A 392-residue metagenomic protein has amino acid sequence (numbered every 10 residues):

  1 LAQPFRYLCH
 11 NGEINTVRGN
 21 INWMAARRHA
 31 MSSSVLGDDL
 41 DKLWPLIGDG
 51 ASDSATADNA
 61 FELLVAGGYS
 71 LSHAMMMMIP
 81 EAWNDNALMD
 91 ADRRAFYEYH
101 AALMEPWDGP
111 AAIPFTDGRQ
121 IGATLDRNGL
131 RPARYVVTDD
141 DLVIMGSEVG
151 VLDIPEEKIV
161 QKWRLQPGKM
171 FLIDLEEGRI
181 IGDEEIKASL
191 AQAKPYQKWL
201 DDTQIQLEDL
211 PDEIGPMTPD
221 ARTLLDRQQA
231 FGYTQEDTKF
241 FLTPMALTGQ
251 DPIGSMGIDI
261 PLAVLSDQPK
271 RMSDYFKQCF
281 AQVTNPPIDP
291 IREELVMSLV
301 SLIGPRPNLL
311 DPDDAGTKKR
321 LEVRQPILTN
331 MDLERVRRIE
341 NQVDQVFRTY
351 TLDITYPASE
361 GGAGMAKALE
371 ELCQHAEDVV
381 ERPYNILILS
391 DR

Functional and structural regions predicted by a protein language model:
L1-D314, T329-D332, E340-Q342: Conserved short alpha-helical segments that host acidic/polar catalytic motifs at enzyme active sites
A66-L71, E377-L387: Secondary-structure transition/capping motifs at alpha-helix termini and the adjoining loop/turn into the next element
L142, K162, E371-H375, R382-I386: Generic hydrophobic/packing signal
Q278, Q282, R292-K367, E371 (+1 more regions): Active-site cores of enzymes that catalyze phosphoryl transfer or operate on phosphate-rich substrates
L389-R392: Glycine-rich, proline-tolerant flexible connector loops at the mouths of alpha/beta enzymes
